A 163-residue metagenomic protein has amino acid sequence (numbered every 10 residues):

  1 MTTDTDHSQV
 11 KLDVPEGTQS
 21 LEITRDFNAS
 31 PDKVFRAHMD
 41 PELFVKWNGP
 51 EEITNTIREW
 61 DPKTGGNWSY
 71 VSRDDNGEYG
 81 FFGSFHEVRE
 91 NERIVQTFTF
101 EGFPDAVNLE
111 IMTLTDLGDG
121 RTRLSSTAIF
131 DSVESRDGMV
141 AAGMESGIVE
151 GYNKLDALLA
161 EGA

Functional and structural regions predicted by a protein language model:
M1-D6, E87, F130-A163: A conserved amphipathic terminal alpha-helix motif
M1-T54: Hydrophobic ligand-binding cavity/cleft-lining segments
T18-T24, N55, N67, G80 (+3 more regions): Intrinsic-disorder/low-complexity, polar/charged segments enriched in Ser/Thr/Lys/Arg/Asp/Glu/Gln
S20, V95-V149: Beta-strand/loop substructures that line and gate deep hydrophobic ligand-binding cavities in soluble
E22-I23, E42-E78: Short beta-edge strand/loop motif at the mouth of beta-sheet-based domains
T24-R25, I57-W60, F81-E87, F98 (+1 more regions): Hydrophobic/aromatic beta-strand elements that line small-molecule binding cavities or substrate pockets in beta-rich
P31-D32, K63, H86-E92, L114-R123: A short, structured loop/turn motif at beta-sheet edges
V34-F35, F44, W68, F85 (+4 more regions): Hydrophobic pocket/interface hotspot
